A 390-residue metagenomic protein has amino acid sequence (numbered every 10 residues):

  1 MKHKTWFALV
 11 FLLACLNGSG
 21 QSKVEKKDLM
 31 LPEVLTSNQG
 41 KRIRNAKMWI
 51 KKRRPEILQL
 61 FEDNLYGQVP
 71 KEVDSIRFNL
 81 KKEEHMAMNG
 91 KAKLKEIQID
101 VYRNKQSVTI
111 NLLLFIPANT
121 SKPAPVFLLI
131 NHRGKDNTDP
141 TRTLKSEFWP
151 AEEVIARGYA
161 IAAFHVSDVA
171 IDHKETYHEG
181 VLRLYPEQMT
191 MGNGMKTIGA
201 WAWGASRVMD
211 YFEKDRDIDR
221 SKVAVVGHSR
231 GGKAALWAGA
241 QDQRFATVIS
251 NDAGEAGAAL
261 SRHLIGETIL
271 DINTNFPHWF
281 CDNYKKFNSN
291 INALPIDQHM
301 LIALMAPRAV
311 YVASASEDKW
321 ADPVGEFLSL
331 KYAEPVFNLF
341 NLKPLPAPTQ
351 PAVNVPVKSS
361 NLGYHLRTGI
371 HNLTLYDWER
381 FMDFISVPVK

Functional and structural regions predicted by a protein language model:
M1-K23: Bacterial Sec-dependent N-terminal signal peptides
G20-N111, S386-V389: N-terminal targeting or regulatory segments adjacent to alpha/beta-hydrolase or S9 domains
A87-T141: Glycine-rich active-site/cofactor-binding loop and its immediate structural neighborhood
K122, V126-D215, S261-R262: Cap/lid segment of the alpha/beta-hydrolase catalytic domain
G134, T138-P140, S206-E267, N290: Primarily recognizes the serine-hydrolase "nucleophile elbow" in alpha/beta-hydrolase and SGNH/GDSL folds
S250-L301, E326-T349, P356: Mobile cap/lid helix-loop segments that gate and shape the active-site cleft of serine hydrolases
A306-A321, R367-T368: Conserved strand-to-loop "acid loop" that flanks and positions the catalytic carboxylate
R367, L375-K390: Catalytic active-site module of serine/aspartate enzymes centered on a nucleophile-bearing elbow/loop
